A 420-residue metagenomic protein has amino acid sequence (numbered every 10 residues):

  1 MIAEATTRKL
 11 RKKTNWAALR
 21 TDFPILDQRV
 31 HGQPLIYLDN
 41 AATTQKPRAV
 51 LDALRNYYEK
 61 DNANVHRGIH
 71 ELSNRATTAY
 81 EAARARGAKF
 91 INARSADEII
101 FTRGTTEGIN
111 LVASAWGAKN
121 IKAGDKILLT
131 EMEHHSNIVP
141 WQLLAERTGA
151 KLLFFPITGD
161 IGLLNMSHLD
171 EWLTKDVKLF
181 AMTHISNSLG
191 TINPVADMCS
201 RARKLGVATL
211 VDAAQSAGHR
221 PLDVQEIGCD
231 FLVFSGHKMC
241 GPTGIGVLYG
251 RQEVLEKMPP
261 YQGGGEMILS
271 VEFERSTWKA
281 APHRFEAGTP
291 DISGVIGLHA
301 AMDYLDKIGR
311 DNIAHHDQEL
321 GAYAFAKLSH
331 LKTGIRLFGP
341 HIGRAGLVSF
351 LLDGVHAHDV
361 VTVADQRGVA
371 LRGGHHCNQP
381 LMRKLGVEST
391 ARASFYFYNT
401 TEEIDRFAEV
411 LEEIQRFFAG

Functional and structural regions predicted by a protein language model:
M1-G420: Pyridoxal 5′-phosphate
